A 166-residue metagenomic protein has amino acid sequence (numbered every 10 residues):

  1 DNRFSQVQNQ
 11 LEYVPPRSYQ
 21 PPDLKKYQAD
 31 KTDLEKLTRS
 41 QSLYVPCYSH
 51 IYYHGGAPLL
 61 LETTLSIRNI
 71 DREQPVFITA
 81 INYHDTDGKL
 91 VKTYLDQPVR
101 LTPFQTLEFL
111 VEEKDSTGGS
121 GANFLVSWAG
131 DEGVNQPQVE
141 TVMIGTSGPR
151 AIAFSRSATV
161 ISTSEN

Functional and structural regions predicted by a protein language model:
R3-K36: A eukaryote-biased signal for short, well-structured alpha-helical docking elements
V14-P22, D30, D115-N166: Terminal connector regions
P15-Y19, Q41-Y48, A57, T106-G119: Beta-sandwich interaction modules
E35, I51-P58, D71: Short, solvent-exposed beta-strand/turn "edge" segments of beta-rich domains on protein surfaces
P58-T64: Short, solvent-exposed loop/turn segments enriched in Ser/Thr/Gly
S66-Q74: Asparagine-centered strand-capping/turn motif at beta-strand->loop junctions
Q74-I81, K92-Y94, Q136-Q138: Short, hydrophobic/aromatic beta-strand segments
T86-N123: Intrinsically disordered, low-complexity Pro/Gly/Ser/Thr-rich segments with frequent PxxP/GP/PP motifs and embedded
